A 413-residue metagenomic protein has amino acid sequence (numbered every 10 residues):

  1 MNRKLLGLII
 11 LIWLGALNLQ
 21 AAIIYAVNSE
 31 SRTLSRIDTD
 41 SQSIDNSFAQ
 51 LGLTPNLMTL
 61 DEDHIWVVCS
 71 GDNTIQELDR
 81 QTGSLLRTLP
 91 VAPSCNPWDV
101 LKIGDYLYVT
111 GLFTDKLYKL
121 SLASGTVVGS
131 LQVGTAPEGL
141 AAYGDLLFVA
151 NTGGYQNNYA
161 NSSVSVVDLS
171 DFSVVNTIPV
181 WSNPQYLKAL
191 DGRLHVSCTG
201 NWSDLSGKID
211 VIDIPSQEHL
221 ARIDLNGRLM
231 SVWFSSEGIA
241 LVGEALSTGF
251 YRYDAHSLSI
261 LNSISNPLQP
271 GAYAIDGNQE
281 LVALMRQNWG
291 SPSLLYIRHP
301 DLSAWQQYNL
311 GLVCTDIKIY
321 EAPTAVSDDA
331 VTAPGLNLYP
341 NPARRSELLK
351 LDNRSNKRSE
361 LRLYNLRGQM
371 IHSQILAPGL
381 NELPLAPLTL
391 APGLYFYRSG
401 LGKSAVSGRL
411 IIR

Functional and structural regions predicted by a protein language model:
M1-L5, I412-R413: Positively charged n-region of N-terminal signal peptides that target proteins for export
L6-I10: Alpha-helical hydrophobic membrane-insertion segments
L11-I12, L17-V331, G335-L336: Predominantly soluble domains enriched in secretory-pathway, periplasmic, or organellar proteins
D79, D329-Y339, A343-R413: C-terminal outer-membrane/trafficking sorting elements
